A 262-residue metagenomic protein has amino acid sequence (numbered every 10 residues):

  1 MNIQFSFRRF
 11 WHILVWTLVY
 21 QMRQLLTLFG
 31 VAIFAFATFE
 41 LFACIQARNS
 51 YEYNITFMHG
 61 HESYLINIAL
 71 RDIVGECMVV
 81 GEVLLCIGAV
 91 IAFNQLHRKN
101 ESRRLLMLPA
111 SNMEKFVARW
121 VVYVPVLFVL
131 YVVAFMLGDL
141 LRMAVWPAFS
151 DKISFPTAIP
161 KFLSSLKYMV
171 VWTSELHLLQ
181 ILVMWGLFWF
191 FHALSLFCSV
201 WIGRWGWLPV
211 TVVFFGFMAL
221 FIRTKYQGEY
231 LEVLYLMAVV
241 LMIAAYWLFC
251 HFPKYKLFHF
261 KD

Functional and structural regions predicted by a protein language model:
M1-R103, N112-D262: Hydrophobic alpha-helical transmembrane segments of membrane proteins
